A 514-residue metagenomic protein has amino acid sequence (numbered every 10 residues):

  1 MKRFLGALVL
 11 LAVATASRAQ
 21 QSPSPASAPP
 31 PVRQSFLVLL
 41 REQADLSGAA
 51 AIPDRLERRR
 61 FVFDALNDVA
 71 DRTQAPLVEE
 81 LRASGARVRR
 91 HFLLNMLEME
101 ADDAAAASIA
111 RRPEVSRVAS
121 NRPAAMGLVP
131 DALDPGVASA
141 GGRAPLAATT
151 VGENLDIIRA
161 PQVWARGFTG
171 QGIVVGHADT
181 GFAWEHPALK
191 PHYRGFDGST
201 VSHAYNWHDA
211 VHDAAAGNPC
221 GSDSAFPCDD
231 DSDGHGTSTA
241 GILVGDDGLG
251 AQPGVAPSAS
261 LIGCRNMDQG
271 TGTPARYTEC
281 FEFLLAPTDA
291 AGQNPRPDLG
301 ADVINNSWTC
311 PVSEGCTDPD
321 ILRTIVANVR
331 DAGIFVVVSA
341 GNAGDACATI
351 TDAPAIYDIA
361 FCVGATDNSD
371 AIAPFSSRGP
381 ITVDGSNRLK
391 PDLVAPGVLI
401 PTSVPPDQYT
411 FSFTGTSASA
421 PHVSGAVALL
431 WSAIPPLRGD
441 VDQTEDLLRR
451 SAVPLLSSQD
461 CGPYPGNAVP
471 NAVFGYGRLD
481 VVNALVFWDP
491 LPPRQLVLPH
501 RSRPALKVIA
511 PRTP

Functional and structural regions predicted by a protein language model:
L8-R18: Hydrophobic h-region of N-terminal signal peptides that target proteins for export in Gram-negative bacteria
Q21-G136: Inhibitory N-terminal propeptides of secreted protease zymogens
P30-R33, A50, R117, V151 (+8 more regions): Subtilisin-like serine protease catalytic core
F36-L39, R89-R90, M96-E100, R117-A119 (+14 more regions): Structural recognition of the beta-strand scaffold that forms the well-ordered cores of secreted hydrolase catalytic
R87, G152, N294-N305, A360 (+2 more regions): C-terminal subdomain of the subtilisin-like protease fold in secreted/lumenal serine endopeptidases
R111-V174, P187-K190, P374, G379: Protease zymogen maturation seam
T239, F281, Q293, P297-S403 (+1 more regions): Catalytic-core segments of hydrolase enzymes
A240-L243, I262-G270, A332, G397-V469: Hydrolase catalytic cores
